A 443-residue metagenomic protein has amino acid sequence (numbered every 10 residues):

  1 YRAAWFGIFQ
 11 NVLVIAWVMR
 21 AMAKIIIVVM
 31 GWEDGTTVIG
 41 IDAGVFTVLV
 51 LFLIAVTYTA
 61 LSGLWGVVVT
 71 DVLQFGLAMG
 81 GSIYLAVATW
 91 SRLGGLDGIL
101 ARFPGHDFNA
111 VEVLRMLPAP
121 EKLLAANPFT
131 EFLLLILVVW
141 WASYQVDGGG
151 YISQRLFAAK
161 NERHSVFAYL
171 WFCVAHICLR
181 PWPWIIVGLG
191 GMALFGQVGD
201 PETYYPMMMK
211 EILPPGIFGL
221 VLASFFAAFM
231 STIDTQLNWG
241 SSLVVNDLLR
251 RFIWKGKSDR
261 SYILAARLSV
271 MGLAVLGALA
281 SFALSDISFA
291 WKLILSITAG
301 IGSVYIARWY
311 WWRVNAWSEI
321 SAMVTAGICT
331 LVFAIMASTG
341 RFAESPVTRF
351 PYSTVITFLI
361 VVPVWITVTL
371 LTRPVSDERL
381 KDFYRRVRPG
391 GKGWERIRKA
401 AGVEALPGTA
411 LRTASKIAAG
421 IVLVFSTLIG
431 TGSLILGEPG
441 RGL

Functional and structural regions predicted by a protein language model:
Y1-L443: Membrane-embedded helix-loop-helix hairpins and adjacent transmembrane boundary segments in multi-pass transporters
